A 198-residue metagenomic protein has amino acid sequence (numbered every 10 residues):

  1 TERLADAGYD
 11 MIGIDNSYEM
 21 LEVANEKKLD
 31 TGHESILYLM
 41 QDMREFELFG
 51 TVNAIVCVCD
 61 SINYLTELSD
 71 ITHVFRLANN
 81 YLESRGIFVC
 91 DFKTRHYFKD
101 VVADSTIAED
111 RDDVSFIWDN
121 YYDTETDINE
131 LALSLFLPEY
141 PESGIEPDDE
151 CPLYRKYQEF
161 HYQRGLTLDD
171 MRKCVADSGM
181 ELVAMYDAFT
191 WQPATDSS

Functional and structural regions predicted by a protein language model:
T1-E45: Class I SAM-dependent methyltransferase SAM/SAH-binding core
Y18-E19, I62-L65, H73: Conserved SAM-binding loop
R44-A54: A short acidic, Gly/Pro-enriched loop at the edge of an enzyme's catalytic core that lines a small-molecule cofactor
N53-S69: A short SAM/SAH-binding and catalytic strip from SAM-dependent methyltransferases
T72-S84: A short glycine-rich, Lys/Arg-flanked "PGG" loop and its adjoining helix->strand segment in the class I
V89-C174: SAM-dependent methyltransferase
Y162-S198: C-terminal lobe and adjacent flexible extensions of AdoMet/dcAdoMet transferase-like proteins
